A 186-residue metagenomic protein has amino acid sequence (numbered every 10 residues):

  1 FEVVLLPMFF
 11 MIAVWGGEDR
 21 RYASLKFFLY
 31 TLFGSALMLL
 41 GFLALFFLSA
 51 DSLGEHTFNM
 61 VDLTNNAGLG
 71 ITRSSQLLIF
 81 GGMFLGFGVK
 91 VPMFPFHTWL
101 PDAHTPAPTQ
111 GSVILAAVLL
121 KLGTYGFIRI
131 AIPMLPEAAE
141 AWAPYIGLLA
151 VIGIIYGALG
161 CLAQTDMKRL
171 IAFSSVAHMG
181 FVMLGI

Functional and structural regions predicted by a protein language model:
F1-I71, S75, G160-I186: Alpha-helical multi-pass transmembrane bundles of energy-transducing inner-membrane proteins
V4-V14, G82, G86-V89, M93 (+1 more regions): Central hydrophobic cores of alpha-helical transmembrane segments in multi-pass inner-membrane proteins across all
Y22-K26, A107-A117: Membrane-interface alpha-helices at helix entry/exit sites of multi-pass transporters
F28, F80-F84, V113-I114: Hydrophobic alpha-helical transmembrane segments of multi-pass small-molecule transporters/permeases
S35, L39, K90-V91, A117-G126 (+2 more regions): Transmembrane alpha-helical segments of multi-pass membrane transport proteins and ion-pumping complexes
A36-H97, F127-Y145: Juxtamembrane/interfacial segments at transmembrane-helix boundaries in multi-pass membrane proteins
T98-A107: Membrane-interface helix/loop boundary segments of multi-pass membrane proteins
P101, G123-R129, L135-I186: Acidic, glycine-rich loop-and-beta core segments that form the ion-binding/anion-interacting portion of active sites
